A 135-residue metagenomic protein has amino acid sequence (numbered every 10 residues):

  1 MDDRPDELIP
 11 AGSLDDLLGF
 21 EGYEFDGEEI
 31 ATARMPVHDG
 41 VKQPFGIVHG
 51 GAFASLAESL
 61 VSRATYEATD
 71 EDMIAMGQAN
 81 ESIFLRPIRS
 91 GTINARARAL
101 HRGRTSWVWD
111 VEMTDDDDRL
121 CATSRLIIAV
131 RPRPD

Functional and structural regions predicted by a protein language model:
M1-D135: Terminal targeting signals and extreme-terminal segments of soluble enzymes
